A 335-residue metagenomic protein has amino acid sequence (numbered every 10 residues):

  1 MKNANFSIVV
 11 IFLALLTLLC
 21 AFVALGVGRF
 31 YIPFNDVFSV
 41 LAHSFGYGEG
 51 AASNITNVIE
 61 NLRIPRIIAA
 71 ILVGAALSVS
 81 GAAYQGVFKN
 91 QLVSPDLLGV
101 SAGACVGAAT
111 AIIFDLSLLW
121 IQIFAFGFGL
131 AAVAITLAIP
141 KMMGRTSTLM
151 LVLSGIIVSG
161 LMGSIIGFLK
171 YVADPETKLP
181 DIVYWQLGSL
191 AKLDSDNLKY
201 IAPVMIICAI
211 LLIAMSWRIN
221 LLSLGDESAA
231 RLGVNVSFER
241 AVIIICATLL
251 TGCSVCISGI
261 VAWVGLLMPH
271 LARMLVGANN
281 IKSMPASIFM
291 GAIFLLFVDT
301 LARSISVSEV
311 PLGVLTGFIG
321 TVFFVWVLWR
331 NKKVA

Functional and structural regions predicted by a protein language model:
M1-A335: Alpha-helical transmembrane segments in inner-membrane proteins
